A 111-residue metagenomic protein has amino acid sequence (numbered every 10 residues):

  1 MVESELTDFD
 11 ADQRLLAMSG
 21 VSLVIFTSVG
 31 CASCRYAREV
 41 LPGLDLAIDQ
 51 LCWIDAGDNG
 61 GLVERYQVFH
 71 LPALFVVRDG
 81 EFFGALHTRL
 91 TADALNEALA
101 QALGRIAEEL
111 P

Functional and structural regions predicted by a protein language model:
M1-V21, G104-P111: N-terminal leader/targeting and pre-domain segments
S4, C52, F83-A85: Structural signal for short hydrophobic segments within the conserved structured cores of catalytic domains across
D10-R14, D58-L62, A94: Short acidic active-site motifs
A11-L44: Local sequence-structure signature of Cys/Sec-based thiol-disulfide redox active-site neighborhoods
R14-L15, L62-Y66, F83, A98: CheY-like receiver
F26, I48-L62: Thiol-based oxidoreductase modules, predominantly thioredoxin-like and allied folds used for disulfide exchange
Y66-F75: Structural micro-motif
V76-P111: Non-catalytic, surface beta->alpha helical segment in thiol-disulfide oxidoreductase systems
